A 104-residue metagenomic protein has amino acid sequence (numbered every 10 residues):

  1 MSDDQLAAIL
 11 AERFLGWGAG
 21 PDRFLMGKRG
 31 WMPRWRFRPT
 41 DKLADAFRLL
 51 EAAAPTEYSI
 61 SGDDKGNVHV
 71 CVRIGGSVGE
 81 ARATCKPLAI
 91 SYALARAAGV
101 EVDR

Functional and structural regions predicted by a protein language model:
M1-L88, Y92-R104: Glycine-rich anion-binding surface patch
